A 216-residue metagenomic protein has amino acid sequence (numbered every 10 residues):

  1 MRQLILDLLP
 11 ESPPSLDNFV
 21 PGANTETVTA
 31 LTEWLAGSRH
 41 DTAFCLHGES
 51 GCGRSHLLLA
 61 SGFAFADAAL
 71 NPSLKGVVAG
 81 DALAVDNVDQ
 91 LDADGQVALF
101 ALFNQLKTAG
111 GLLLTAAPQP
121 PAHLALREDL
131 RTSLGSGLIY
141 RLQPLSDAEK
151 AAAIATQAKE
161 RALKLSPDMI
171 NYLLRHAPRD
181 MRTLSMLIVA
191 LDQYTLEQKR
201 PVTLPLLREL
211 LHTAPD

Functional and structural regions predicted by a protein language model:
L4-V28, Y172: Dynamic helix-loop-helix/coil hinge segments at AAA+ ATPase domain boundaries and subdomain interfaces
R39-L57: Walker A/P-loop nucleotide-binding motif
K75-A98, L102, L112-A117: Conserved P-loop NTPase "ATPase switch" module shared by AAA+ and STAND
P121-G135: Short regulatory helix/loop adjacent to the ATP-binding pocket of P-loop NTPases
G137-E149: Conserved AAA+ ATPase "SRH/arginine-finger" region at the nucleotide-binding site
K164-H176: Short conserved motifs of the RecA-like P-loop NTPase core
A177-L191: The conserved phosphate-sensing helix
T195-H212: Conserved C-terminal helix/linker of AAA+ ATPases
